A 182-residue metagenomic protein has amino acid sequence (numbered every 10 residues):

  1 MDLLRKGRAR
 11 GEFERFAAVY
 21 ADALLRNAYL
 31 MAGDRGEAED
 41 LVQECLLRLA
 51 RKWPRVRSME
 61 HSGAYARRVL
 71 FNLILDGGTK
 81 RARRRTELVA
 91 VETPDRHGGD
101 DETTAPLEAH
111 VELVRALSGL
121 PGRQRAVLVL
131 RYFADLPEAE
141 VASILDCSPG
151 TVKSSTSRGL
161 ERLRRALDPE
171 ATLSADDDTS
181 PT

Functional and structural regions predicted by a protein language model:
M1-G7, G11-E12, L107, S143-I144 (+1 more regions): C-terminal edge and immediately downstream basic/flexible tail or linker adjoining helix-turn-helix-like DNA-binding
K6, E44-H61, K80-A82: Sigma70-family region 2
A17-R35, A50-K52, L117: Amphipathic, Lys/Arg- and hydrophobic-enriched alpha-helical face
D40-L47, E60-N72: Structural recognition of an alpha-helix C-terminal capping motif at a helix-to-coil junction
P54-S58, R68-V89, P106, R164-R165 (+1 more regions): Arg/Lys-rich amphipathic alpha helix in sigma70-family domain 2
F71, L75, L145-A171: DNA-recognition helix of helix-turn-helix
R84-H110, R115, P137, D176-P181: Internal acidic/polar
V127-R131: A short pre-motif secondary-structure segment
